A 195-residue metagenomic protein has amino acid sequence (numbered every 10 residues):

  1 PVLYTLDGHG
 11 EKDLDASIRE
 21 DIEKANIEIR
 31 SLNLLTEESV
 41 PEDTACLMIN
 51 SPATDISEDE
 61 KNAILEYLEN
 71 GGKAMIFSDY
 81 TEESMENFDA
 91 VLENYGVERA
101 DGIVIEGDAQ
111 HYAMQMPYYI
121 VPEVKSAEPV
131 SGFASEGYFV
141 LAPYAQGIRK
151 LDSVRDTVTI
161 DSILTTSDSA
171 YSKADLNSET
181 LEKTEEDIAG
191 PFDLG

Functional and structural regions predicted by a protein language model:
P1-K12, E28: A cross-kingdom signal targeting lumenal/periplasmic-facing segments of multi-pass membrane and secretory-pathway
K12-G195: Acidic, S/T/G-rich, low-cysteine, solvent-exposed domains in lumenal/extracellular/periplasmic regions of secretory
